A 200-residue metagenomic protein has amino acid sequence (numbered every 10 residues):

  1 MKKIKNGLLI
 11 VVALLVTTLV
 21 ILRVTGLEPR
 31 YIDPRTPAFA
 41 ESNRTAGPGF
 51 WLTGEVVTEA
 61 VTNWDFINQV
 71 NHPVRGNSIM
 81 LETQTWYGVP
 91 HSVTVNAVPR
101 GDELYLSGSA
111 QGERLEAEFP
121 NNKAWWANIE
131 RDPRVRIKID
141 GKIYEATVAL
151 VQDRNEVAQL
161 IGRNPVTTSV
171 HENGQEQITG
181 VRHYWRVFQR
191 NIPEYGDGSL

Functional and structural regions predicted by a protein language model:
M1-T17: N-terminal Sec-pathway targeting helices
K2-K3, N68, Q159: Polar/charged alpha-helical tracts
L15-L27: Short hydrophobic alpha-helical membrane-anchoring segments
T25-P90: Short, conserved active-site entrance elements at the starts or edges of catalytic domains
F39-F50, G54-V57, Q111-L200: Short, structured beta-strand-loop surface elements
V74, G88-H91, N128-E130, G180: Short solvent-exposed loop/turn micro-motifs enriched in small/polar/acidic residues
G76-E118, A146: Short beta-strand segments
